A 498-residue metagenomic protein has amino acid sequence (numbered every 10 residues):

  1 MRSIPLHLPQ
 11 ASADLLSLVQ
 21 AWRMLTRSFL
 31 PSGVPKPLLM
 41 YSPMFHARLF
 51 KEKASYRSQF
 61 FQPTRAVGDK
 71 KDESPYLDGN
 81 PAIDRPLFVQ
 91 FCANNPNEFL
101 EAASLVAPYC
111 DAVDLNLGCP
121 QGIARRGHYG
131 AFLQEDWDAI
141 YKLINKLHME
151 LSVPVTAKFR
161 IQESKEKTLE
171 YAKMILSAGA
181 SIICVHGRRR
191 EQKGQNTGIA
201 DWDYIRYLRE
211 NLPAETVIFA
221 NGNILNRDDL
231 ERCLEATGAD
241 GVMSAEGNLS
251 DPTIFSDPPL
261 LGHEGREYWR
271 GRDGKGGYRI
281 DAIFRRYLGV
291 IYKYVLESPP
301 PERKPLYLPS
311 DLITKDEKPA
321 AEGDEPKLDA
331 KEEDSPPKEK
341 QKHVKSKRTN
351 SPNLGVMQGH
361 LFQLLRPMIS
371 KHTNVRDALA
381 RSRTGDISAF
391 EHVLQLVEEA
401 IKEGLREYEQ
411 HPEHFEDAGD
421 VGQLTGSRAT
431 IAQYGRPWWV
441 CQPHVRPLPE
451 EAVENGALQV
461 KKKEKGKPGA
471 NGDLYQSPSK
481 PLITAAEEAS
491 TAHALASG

Functional and structural regions predicted by a protein language model:
M1-A13, L25, G33, K165 (+4 more regions): Alpha/beta catalytic cores of nucleotide-metabolism and tRNA/nucleoside-modifying enzymes
R2-L6, Q20-L105: Glycine-rich, positively charged N-terminal anion/phosphate-binding segment
A13-L18, M40-S42, L87-F91, V113 (+5 more regions): Hydrophobic faces of well-ordered beta-strands that scaffold small-molecule active sites in alpha/beta enzyme cores
L18-Q20, F91, F132, D136 (+5 more regions): Glycine- and other small-residue-rich loops at beta-strand/loop junctions that grip anionic moieties
A47-L49, P120-G122, R190-E191, L249-P252: Short gly/pro/ser/thr-enriched loop/turn and capping motifs at secondary-structure boundaries
S55-R57, Y129-G130, T197-A200, L234-A236 (+1 more regions): Short low-complexity, flexible loop/linker segments enriched in glycine and/or proline with clustered acidic
R57-F61, F132-L133, K173-I175, D201-D203 (+1 more regions): Short, hinge-like loop/turn segments at secondary-structure boundaries
N97-Y129, W137-T216, E231: Alpha/beta enzyme core
